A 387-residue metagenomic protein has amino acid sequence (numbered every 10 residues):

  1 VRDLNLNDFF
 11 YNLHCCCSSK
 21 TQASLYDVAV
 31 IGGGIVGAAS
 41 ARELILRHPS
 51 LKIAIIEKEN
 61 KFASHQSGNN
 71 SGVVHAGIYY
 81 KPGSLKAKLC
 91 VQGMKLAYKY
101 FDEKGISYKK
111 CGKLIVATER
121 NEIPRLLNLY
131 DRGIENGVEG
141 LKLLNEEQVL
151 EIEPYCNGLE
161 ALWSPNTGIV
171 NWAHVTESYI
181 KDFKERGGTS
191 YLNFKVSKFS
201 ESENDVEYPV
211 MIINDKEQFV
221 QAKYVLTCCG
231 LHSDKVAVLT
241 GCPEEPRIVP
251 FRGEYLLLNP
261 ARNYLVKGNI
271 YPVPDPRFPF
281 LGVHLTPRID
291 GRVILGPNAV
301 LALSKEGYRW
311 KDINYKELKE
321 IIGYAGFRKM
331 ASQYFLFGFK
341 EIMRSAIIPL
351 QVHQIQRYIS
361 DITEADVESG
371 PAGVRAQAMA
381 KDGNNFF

Functional and structural regions predicted by a protein language model:
V1-S24: N-terminal mitochondrial targeting presequence
T21-V36, A54: Beta1/beta-strand and adjacent pyrophosphate-binding region of the FAD-binding site in flavoprotein oxidoreductases
V36, K61, H232: Conserved Rossmann-like nucleotide-cofactor binding loop
A39, F199-N314: Flavin-dependent oxidoreductases
I45-G68: Glycine-rich FAD pyrophosphate-binding loop
G72-I152, G158, V283, S304: Dinucleotide-binding Rossmann-like beta1-alpha1 core, especially the glycine-rich loop that anchors the ADP
S107-A117, L143-G187, N193-F194, K198 (+2 more regions): Helix-loop-beta segment of a Rossmann-like dinucleotide-binding subdomain
E147-L150, R247-F251, L257, R328-F387: Flavin (FAD/FMN) cofactor-binding core of flavoprotein oxidoreductases
